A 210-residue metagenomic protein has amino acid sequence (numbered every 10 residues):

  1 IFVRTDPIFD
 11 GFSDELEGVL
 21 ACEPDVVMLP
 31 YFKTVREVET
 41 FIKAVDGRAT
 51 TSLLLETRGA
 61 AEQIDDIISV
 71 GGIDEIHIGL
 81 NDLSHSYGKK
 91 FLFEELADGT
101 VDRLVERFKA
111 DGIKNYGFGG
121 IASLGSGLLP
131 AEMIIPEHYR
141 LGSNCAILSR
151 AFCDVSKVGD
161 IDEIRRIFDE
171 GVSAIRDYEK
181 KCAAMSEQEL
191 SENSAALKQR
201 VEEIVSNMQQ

Functional and structural regions predicted by a protein language model:
I1-Q210: Expand to "…catalyze enediolate/carbanion chemistry for C-C bond making/breaking, isomerization, decarboxylation
